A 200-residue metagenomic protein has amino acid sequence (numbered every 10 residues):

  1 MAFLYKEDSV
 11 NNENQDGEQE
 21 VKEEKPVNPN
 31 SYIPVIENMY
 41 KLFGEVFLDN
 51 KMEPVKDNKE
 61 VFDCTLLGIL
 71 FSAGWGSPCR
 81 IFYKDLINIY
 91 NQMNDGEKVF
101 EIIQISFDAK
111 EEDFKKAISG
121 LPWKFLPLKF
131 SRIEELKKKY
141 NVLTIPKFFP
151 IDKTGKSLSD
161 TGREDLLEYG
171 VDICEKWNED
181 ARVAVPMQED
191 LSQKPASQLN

Functional and structural regions predicted by a protein language model:
M1-D49, N200: N-terminal targeting signals for export/organelle localization
E37-L67, Q92: A short beta-strand-turn-helix
F47-V61, C79-R80, E97-V99, L121-P127 (+1 more regions): Plant-skewed but cross-kingdom recognition/interaction modules and surfaces
L66, C174-N200: C-terminal helix/juxtamembrane-tail motif
F71-N88: Conserved redox-active cysteine motifs that mediate thiol-disulfide chemistry, especially di-cysteine Cys-X(1-2)-Cys
F107-S157: Thioredoxin-like thiol-disulfide oxidoreductase module
K139-A184: Non-catalytic, surface beta->alpha helical segment in thiol-disulfide oxidoreductase systems
